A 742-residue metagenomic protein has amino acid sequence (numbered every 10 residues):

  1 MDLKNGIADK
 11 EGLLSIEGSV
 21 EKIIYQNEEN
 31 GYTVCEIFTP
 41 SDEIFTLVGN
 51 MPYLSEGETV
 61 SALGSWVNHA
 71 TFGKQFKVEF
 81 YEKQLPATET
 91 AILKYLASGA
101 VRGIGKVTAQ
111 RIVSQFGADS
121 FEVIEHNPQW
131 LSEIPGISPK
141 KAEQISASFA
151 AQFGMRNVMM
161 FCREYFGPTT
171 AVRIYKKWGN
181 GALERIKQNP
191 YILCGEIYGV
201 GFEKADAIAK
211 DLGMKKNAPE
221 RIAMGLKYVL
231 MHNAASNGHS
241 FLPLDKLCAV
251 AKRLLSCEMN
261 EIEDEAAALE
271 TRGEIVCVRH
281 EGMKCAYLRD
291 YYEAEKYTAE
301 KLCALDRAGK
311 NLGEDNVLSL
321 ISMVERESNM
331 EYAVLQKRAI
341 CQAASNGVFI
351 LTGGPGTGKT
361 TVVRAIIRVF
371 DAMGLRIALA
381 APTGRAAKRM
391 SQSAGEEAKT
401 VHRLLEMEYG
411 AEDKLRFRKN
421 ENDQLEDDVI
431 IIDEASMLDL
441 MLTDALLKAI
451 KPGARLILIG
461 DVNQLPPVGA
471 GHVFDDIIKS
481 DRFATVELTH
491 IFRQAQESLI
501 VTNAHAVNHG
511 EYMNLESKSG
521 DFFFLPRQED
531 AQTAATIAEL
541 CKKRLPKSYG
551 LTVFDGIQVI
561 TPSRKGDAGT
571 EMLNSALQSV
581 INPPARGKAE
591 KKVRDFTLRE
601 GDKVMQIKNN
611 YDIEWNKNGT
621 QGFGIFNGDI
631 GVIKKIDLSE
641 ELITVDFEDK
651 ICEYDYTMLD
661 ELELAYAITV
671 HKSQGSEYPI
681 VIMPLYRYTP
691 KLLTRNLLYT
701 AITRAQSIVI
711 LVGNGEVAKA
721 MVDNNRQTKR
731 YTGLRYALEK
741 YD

Functional and structural regions predicted by a protein language model:
M1-S319: Accessory, non-ATPase domains that flank or precede helicase/AAA+ motor cores in DNA-metabolism machines
G57-T59, G601, G628: Loop/turn positions that initiate beta-strands
S319-G347: Conserved pre-motif I regulatory segment
K337-I340, S345-K518: ASCE P-loop NTPase helicase motor core
V462-F623, Y741: Conserved helicase motor core of P-loop NTPases
N627-D742: C-terminal accessory regions
